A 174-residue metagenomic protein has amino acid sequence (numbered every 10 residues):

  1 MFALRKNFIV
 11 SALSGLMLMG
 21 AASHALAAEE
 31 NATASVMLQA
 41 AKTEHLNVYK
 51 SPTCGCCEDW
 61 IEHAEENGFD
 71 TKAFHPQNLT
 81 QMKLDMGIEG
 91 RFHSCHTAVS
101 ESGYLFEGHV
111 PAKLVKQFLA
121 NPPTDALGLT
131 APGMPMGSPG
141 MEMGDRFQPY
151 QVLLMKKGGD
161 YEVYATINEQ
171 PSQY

Functional and structural regions predicted by a protein language model:
F2-A12: Bacterial N-terminal signal peptides that target proteins for export
S11-A21: Bacterial N-terminal signal peptides
S23-T33: Signal peptide processing junction and immediate N-terminal pro/mature segment of secreted/exported proteins
Q39-I61: Local sequence-structure signature of Cys/Sec-based thiol-disulfide redox active-site neighborhoods
H45-L46, F69-T71, S102-L105: Short active-site oxyanion
T53-S100: N-terminal, post-signal-peptide region of Sec/Tat-exported proteins
D85, R91-Y174: Thiol/selenol-based redox catalytic cores and closely related redox-interacting motifs
